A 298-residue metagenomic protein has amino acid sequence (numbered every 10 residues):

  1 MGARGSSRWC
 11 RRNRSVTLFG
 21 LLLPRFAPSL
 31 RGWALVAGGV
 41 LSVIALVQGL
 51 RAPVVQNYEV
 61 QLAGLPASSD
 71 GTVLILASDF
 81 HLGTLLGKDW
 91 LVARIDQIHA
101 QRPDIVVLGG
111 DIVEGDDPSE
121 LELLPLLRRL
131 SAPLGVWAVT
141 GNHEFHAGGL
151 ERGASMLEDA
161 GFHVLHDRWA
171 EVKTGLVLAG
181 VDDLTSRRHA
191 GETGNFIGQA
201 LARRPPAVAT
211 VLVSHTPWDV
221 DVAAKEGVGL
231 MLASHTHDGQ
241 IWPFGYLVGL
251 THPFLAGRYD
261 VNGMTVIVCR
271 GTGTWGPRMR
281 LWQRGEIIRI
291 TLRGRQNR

Functional and structural regions predicted by a protein language model:
M1-R51, N297: Non-catalytic terminal accessory segments
Q56, G64-R298: Soluble catalytic domains of enzymes that build or remodel membrane lipids, polysaccharides, and related
